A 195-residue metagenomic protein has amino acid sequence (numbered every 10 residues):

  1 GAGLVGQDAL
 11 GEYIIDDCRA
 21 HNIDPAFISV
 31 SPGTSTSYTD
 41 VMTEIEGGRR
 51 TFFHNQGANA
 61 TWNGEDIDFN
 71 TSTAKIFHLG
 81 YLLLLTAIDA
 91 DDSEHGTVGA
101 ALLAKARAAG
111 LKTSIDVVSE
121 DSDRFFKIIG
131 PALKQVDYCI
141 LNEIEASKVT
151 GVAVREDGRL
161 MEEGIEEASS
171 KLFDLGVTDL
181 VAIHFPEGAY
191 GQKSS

Functional and structural regions predicted by a protein language model:
L4-G6, E12-V30, T34, T39-S195: Ribokinase/PfkB-type carbohydrate-kinase core domain
